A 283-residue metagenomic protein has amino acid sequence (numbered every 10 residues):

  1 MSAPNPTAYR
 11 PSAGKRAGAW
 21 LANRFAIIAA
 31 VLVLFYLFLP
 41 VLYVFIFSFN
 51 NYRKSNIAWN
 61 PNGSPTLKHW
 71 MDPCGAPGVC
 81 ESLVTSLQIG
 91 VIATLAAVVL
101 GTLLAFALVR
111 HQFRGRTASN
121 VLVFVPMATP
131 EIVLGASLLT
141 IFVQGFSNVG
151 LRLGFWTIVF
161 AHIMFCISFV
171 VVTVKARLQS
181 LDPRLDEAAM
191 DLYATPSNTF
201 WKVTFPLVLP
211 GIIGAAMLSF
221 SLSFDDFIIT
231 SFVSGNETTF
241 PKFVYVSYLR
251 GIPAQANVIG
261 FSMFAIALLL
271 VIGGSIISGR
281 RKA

Functional and structural regions predicted by a protein language model:
S2-A13, R24-F25, G115, K175-D186 (+3 more regions): C-terminal transmembrane helix and the adjacent membrane-cytosol boundary/short C-terminal tail of inner/organellar
S2-F47: N-terminal signal-anchor/first transmembrane alpha helix
P4-T7, R16-N23, S55, T66-G78 (+1 more regions): Interhelical loop and adjacent transmembrane-helix boundary motif in polytopic membrane transport permeases
T7-Y9, A13-A19, V91-V123, A136 (+3 more regions): Transmembrane-helix boundary motif in ABC transporter permease subunits
S12-R16, A58-P61, L67, R116 (+3 more regions): Membrane-interfacial helix termini and adjacent extracytoplasmic/periplasmic loops of multi-pass transporters
I28-A29, L37-V41, I163-M164, V170-K175 (+2 more regions): Transmembrane alpha-helices
F35, L39, V84, Q88-L100 (+8 more regions): Hydrophobic alpha-helical transmembrane segments of multipass integral membrane proteins, especially permease/channel
L39-R53, T85, L134-S147, M217-S223 (+4 more regions): A structural signal for multi-pass alpha-helical bundles of membrane permease subunits that mediate small-molecule
